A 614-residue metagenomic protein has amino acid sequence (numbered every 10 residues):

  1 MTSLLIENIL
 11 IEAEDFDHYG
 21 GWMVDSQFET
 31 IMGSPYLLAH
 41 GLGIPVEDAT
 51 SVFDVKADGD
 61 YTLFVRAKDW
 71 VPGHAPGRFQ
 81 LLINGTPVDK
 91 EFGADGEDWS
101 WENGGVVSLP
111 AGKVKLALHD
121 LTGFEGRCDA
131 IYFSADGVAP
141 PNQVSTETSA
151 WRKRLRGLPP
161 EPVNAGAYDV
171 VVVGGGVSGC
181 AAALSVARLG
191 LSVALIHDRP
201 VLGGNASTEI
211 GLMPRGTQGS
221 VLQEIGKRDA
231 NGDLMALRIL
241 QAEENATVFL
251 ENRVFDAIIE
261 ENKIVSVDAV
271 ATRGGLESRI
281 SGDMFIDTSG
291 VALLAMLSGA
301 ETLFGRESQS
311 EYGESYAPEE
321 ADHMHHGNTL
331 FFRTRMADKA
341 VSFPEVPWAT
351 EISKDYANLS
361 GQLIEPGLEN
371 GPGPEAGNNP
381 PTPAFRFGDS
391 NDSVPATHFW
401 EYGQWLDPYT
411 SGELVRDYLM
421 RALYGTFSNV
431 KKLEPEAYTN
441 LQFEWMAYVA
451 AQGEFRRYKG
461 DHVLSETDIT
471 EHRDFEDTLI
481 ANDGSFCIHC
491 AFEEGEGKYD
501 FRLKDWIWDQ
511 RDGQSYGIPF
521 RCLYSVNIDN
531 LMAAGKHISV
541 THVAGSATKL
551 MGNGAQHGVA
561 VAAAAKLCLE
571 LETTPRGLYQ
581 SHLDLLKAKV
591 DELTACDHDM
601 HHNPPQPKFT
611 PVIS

Functional and structural regions predicted by a protein language model:
M1-P162: Extracytoplasmic
A75-P76, R127-A130, N142-S145, A183-S185 (+6 more regions): Short, solvent-exposed loop/turn and secondary-structure capping segments
L118, S266-A271: Short beta-strand segments that buttress and anchor functional surface loops
G157-N164, N205, E251, L276-M284 (+1 more regions): Flavin (FAD/FMN)-binding glycine-rich loop and adjacent Rossmann-like elements that form
N164-G176: Beta1/beta-strand and adjacent pyrophosphate-binding region of the FAD-binding site in flavoprotein oxidoreductases
A165-A167, S185, L191-S192, I196-K263 (+5 more regions): Conserved N-terminal/central alpha/beta ligand/cofactor-binding core
G179: N-terminal Rossmann-fold NAD(P) dinucleotide-binding loop
